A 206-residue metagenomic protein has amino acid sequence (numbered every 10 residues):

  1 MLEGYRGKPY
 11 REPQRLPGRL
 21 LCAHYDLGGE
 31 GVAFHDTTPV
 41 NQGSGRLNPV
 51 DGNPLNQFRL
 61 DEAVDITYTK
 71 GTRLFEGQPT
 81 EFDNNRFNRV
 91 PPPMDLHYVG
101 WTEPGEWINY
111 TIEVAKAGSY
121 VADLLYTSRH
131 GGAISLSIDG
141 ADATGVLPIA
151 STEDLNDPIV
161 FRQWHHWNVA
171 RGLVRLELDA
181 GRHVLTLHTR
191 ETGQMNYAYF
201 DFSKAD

Functional and structural regions predicted by a protein language model:
M1-D206: Extracytoplasmic
